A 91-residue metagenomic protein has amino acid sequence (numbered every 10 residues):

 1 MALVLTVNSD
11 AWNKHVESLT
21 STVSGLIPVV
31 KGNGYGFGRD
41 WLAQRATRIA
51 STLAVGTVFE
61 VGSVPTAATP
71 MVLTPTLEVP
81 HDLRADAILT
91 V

Functional and structural regions predicted by a protein language model:
L3-T6, A11-K14, S24-V91: Active-site-proximal beta-alpha core segment in soluble small-molecule metabolic enzymes
